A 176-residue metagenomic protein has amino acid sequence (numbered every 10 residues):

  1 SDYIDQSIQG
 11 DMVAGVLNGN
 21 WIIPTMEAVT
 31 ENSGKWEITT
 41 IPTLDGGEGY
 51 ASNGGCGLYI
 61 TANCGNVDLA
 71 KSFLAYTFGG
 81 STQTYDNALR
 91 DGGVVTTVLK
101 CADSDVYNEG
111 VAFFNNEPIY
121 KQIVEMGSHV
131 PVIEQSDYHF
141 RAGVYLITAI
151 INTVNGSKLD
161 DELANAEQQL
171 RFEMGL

Functional and structural regions predicted by a protein language model:
S1, V16, K35-I38, T84-A88: Acidic/polar loop patches that form or flank catalytic/metal-binding clefts of enzymes that bind anionic ligands
S1-A28, D68, E162: Extracytoplasmic ligand-binding clamshell segments of periplasmic binding protein
I4, D11, G34, G54-C56: Residues that flank catalytic or metal-binding motifs in active/ligand-binding sites
D5, Q9, T61, A70-G79 (+4 more regions): Non-transmembrane alpha-helical segments in soluble domains of secreted/periplasmic/extracellular proteins
A14-N18, E37-T40, Y59-I60: Structural recognition of the beta-strand scaffold that forms the well-ordered cores of secreted hydrolase catalytic
I22-N32, L44-V144: C-terminal lobe and pocket-closing loops of periplasmic/extracytoplasmic Venus-flytrap solute-binding proteins
N66, G79, Q83, N155-G156 (+2 more regions): Short, well-ordered loop/turn and helix-capping segments at boundaries between secondary-structure elements and domains
R141, Y145-G156: Solvent-exposed, amphipathic alpha-helical segments
